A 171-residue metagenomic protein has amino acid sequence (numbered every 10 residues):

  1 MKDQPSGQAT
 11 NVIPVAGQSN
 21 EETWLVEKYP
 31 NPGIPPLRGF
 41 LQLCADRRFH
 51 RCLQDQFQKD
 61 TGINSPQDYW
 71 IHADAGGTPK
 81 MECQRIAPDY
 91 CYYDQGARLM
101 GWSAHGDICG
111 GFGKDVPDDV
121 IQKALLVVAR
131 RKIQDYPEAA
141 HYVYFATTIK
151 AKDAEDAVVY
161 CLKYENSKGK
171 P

Functional and structural regions predicted by a protein language model:
M1-G39, C44-F49, L53, A75-L99 (+1 more regions): Divalent-metal-activated hydrolytic enzyme cores
Q58-Y69: Short helix-loop-beta junction
H72: Hydrophobic residues at beta-strand termini and immediately following loops that shape nucleotide-binding pockets
H105-D107: Conserved Motif II region of HX4D acyltransferases
